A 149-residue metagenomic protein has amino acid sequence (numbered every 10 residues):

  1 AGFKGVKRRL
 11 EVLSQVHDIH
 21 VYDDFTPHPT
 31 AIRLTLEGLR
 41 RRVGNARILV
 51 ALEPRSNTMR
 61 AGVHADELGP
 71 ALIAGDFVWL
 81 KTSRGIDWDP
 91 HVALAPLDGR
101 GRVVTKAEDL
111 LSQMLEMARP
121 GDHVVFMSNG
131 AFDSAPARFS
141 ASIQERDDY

Functional and structural regions predicted by a protein language model:
A1-Y149: ATP-dependent carboxylate-amine ligase
